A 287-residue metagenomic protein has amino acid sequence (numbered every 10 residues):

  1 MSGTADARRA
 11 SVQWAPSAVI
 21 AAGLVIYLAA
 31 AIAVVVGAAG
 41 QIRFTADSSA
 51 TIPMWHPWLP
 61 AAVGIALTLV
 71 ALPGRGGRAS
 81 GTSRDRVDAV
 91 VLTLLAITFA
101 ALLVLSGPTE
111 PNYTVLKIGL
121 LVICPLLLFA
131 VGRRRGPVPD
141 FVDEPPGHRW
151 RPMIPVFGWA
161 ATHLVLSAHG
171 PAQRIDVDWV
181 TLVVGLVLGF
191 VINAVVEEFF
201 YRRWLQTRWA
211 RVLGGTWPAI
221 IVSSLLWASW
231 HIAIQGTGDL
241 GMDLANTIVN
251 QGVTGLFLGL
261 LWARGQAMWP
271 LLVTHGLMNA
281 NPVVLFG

Functional and structural regions predicted by a protein language model:
M1-G136, G287: N-terminal, membrane-interfacial amphipathic/helix-forming hydrophobic leader that caps and precedes the first
A5-A7, P152-G287: Transmembrane helix-loop-helix hairpins at the membrane interface of multi-pass integral membrane proteins
P16-I20, P53, P57, A61 (+9 more regions): Residue-level signature of transmembrane alpha-helical entry/exit and packing/kink sites in multi-pass membrane
R43-A50, A100-A194, T237: Juxtamembrane helix-loop-helix connectors linking adjacent transmembrane helices in multi-pass membrane enzymes
